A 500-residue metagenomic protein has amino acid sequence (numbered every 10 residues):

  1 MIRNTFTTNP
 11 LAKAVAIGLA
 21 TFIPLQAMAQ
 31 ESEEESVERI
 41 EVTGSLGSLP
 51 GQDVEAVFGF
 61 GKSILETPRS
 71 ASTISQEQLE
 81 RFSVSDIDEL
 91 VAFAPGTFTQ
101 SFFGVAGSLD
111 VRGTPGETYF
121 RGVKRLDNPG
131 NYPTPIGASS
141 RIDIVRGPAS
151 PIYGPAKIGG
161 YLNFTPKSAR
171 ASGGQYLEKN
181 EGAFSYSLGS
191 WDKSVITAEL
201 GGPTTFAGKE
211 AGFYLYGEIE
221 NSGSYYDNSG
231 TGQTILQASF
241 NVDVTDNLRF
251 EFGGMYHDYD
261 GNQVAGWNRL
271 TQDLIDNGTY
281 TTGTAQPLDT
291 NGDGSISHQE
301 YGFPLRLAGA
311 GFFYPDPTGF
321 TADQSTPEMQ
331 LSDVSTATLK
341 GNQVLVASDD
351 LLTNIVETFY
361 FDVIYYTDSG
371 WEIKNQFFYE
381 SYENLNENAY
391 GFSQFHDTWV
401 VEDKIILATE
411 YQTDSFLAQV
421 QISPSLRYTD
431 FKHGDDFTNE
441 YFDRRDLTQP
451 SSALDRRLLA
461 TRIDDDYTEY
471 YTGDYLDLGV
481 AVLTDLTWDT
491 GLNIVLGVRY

Functional and structural regions predicted by a protein language model:
E38, T114, G160, N180-G182 (+5 more regions): Hydrophobic, lipid-facing positions within transmembrane beta-strands of outer-membrane proteins
G44, F184-L188, L215-I219, F252-D258 (+4 more regions): Transmembrane beta-barrel strands of outer-membrane/channel proteins
L49-A71, F82, D88-R125, S140: Extracytoplasmic beta-strand/coil segments of soluble accessory domains associated with Gram-negative outer-membrane
A71, L79, V91, I142-G147 (+1 more regions): Non-catalytic regulatory/gating segments with a bias toward low-complexity or hydrophobic composition
T99, V123-P148: Short acidic/polar hinge/loop motifs at secondary-structure boundaries that mediate gating or recognition
A138-S140, P151-Q237, V244-R249, E357: Outer-membrane beta-barrel translocator/receptor signature
T234-S423, R427-F431: Outer-membrane beta-barrel domain signature, strongest for Gram-negative TonB-dependent receptors and also present
Q272-G283, P327-T336, F437-T468: Surface-exposed loop/turn segments flanking beta-strands in extracellular/periplasmic regions
